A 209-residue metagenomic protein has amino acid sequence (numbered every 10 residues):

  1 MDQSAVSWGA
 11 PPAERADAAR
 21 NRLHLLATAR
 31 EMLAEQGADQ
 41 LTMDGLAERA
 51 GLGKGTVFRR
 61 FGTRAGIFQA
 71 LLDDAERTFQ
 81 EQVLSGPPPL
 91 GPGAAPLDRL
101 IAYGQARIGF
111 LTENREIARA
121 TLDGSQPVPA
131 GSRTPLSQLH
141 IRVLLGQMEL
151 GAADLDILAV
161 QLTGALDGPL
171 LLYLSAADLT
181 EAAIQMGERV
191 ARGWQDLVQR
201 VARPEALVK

Functional and structural regions predicted by a protein language model:
M1-G9, L139-G151, A159-Q161, L171-K209: C-terminal peripheral helix-coil segments that are non-catalytic and often amphipathic
M1-Q36, Q40-R49, G66: Basic, helix-initiating cap at the start of DNA-binding domains
T28-M32, A70, F110, A165: Short amphipathic alpha-helical elements of helix-turn-helix/winged-helix folds
G51-F61: Short hydrophobic/aromatic patch on the recognition helix
F68-A75, N114, A118-T121: Alpha-helical DNA-contacting segments of helix-turn-helix folds
D73-R99: Amphipathic alpha-helical linker/stalk segments
Q80, D98-A102, A106-E113, L122-L150 (+3 more regions): Amphipathic alpha-helical packing segments from all-alpha helical-bundle domains
G86-L90, R115-S125, Y173-A177: Secondary-structure edge/capping motif, primarily at the C-terminal ends of alpha-helices and the immediately following
